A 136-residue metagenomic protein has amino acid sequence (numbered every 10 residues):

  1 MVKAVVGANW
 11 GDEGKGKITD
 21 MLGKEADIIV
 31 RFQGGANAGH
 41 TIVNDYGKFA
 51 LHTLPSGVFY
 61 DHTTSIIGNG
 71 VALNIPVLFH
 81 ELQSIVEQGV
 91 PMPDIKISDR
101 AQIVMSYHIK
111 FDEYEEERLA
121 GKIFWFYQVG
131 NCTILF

Functional and structural regions predicted by a protein language model:
M1-F136: Non-transmembrane, aqueous-exposed alpha-helical and coiled segments at domain scale
